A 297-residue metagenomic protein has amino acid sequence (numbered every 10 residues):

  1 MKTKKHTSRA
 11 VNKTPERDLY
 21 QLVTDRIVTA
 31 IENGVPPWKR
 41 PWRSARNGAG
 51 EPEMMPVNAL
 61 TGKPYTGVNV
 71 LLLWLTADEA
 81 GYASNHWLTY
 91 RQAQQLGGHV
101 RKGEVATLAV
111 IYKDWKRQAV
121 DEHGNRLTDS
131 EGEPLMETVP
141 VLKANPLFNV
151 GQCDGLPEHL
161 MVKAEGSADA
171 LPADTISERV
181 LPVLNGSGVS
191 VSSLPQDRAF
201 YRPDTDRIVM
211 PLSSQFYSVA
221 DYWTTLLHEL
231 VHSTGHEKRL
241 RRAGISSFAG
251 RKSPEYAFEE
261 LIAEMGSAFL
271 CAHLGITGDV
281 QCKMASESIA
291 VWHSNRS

Functional and structural regions predicted by a protein language model:
M1-S297: N-terminal accessory/interface modules of nucleic-acid-binding and processing proteins
